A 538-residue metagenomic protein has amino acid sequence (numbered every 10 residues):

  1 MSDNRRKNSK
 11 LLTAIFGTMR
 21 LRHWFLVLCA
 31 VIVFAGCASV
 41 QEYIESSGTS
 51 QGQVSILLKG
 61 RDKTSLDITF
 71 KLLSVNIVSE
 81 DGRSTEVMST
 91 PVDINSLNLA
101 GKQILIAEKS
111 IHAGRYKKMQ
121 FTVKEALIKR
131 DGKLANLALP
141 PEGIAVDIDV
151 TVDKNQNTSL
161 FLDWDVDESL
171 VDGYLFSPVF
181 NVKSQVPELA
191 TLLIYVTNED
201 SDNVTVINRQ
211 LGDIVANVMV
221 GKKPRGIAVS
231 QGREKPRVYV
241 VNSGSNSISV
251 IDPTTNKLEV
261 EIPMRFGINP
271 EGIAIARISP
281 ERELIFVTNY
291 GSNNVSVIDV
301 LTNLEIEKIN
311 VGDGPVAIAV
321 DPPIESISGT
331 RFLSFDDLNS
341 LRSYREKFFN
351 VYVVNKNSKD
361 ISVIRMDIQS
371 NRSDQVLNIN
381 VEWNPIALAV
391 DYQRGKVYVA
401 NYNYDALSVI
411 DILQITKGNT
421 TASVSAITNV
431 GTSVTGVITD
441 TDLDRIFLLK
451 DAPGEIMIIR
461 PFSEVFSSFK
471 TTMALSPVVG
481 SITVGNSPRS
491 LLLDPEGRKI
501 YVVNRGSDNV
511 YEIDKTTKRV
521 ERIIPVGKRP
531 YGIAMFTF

Functional and structural regions predicted by a protein language model:
A38-V218, K222-E234, V241-N246, F332-F335 (+3 more regions): A short, solvent-exposed, low-complexity linear motif enriched for acidic/polar residues with Pro/Gly/Ser/Thr
L189-A190, Q231-K235, I275-R282, P322-S328 (+6 more regions): Residue-level detector of Asp-centered blade-edge/turn motifs that repeat once per structural unit in beta-propeller
E199, S243, Y290, K356 (+4 more regions): Short loop/turn segments immediately following the C-termini of beta-strands
R209-G212, D252-N256, D299-N303, M366-S370 (+3 more regions): Short loop/turn segments that connect beta-strands within beta-propeller blades
D213-M219, K257-M264, L304-I309, R372-N380 (+4 more regions): A short beta-strand motif characteristic of beta-propeller blades
I227, I273, I318, L388 (+3 more regions): Hydrophobic core register within WD40 beta-propeller blades
V503-E512, T516-F538: Blade-level signature of beta-propeller repeat domains, shared across WD40, Kelch, NHL, RCC1 and BNR/Asp-box propellers
